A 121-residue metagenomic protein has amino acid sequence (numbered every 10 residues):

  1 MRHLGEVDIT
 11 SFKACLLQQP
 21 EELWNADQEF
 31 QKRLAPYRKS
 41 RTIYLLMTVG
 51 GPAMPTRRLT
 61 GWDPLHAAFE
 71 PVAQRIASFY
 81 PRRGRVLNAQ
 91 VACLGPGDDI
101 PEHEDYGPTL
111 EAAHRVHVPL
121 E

Functional and structural regions predicted by a protein language model:
M1-R82: Non-heme Fe(II)/2-oxoglutarate
A73-E121: Catalytic core of non-heme Fe(II) oxygenases with the double-stranded beta-helix
